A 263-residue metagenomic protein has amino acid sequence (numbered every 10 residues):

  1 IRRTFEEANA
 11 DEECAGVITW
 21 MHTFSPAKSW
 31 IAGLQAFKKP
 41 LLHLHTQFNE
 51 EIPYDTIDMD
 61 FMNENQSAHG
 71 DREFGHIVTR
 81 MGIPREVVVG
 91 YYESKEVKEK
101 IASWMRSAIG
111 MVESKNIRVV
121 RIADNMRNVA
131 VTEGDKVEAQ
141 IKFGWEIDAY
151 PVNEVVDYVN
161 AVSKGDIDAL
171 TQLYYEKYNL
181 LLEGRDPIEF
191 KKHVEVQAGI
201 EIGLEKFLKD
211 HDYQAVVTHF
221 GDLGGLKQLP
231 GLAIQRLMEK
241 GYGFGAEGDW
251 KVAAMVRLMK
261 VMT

Functional and structural regions predicted by a protein language model:
I1-T263: An N-terminal assembly and electron-transfer interface module characteristic of large anaerobic redox and radical
